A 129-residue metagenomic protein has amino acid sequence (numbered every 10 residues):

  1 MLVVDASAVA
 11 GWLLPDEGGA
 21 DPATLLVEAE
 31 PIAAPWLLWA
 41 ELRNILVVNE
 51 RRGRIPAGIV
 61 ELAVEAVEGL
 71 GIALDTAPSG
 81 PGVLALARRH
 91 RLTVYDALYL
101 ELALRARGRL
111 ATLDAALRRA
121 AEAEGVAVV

Functional and structural regions predicted by a protein language model:
M1, W39, L92, L100-V129: Acidic, PIN/NYN-like endoribonuclease modules and their adjacent C-terminal/linker elements
M1-L37, N49-L62, E124: Short, well-structured N-terminal submotif of metal-dependent ribonuclease cores
S7, W36, G80, D114-A115: Alpha-helix N-cap/helix-start capping motif
P15-A20, L62, L70, D75-A77 (+2 more regions): Contiguous, function-dense segments enriched for cysteine-driven chemistry and partner/ligand-binding capacity
A29-I32, I72, R105-R109: Short active-site oxyanion
W36-W39, I59-H90, E101: Acidic catalytic patch
N44-R51, L104: Short glycine/serine- and small hydrophobic-enriched flexible loop segments
A97: N-terminal active-site wall of soluble small-molecule enzyme domains
